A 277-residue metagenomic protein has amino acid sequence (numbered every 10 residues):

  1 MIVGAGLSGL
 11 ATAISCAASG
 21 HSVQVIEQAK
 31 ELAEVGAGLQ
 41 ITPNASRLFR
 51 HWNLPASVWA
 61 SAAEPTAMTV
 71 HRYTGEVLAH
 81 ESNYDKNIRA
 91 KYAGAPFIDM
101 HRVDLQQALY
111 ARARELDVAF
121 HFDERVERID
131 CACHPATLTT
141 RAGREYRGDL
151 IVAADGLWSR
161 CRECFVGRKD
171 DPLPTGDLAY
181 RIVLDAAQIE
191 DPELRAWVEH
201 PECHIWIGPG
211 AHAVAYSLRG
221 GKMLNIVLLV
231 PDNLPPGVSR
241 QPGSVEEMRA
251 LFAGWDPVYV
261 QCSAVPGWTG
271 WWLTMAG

Functional and structural regions predicted by a protein language model:
M1-S8: Beta1/beta-strand and adjacent pyrophosphate-binding region of the FAD-binding site in flavoprotein oxidoreductases
S8, E31, W158: Conserved Rossmann-like nucleotide-cofactor binding loop
G9, G20-S22, D117: Glycine-centered short loops/turns at secondary-structure junctions
A17-A37: Glycine-rich FAD pyrophosphate-binding loop
A37-R112, L116: Active-site-adjacent segment of FAD-dependent monooxygenases/related oxidoreductases
Q107-V265: Conserved FAD-binding catalytic core of PHBH/FMO-like flavoproteins
L273-G277: FAD-binding beta-loop-beta segment adjacent to the flavin cofactor pocket
